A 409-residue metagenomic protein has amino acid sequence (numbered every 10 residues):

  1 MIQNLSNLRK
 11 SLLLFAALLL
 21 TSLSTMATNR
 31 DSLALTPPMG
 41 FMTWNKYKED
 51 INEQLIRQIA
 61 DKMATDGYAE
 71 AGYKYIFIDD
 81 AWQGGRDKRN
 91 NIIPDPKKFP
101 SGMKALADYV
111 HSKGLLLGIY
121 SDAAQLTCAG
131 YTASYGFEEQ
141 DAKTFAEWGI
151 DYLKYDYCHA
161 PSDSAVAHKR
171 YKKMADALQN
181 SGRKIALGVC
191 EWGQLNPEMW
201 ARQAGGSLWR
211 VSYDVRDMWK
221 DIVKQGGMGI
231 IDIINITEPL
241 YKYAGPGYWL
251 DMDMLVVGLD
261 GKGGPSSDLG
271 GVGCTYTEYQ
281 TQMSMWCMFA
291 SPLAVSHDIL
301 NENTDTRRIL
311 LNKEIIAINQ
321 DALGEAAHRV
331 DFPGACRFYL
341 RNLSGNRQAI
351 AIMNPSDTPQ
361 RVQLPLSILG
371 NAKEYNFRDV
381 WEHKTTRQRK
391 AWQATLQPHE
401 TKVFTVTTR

Functional and structural regions predicted by a protein language model:
M1-T28: Bacterial Sec-dependent N-terminal signal peptides
P37-T43, G72-D79, L116-S121, D151-D156 (+6 more regions): Structural recognition of the beta-strand scaffold that forms the well-ordered cores of secreted hydrolase catalytic
I59, M63-S164, R170: Aromatic-lined carbohydrate-binding/catalytic grooves of carbohydrate-active enzymes
L115-Y131, Q179-N196: Aromatic-lined carbohydrate-recognition surfaces of secreted/lumenal glycan-active proteins
A186-H297: Glycan-recognition surfaces
Q280, W286-F289, A294-S296, F332-G370: Carbohydrate-binding surface patches
T281-V330: Catalytic cores of secreted or luminal carbohydrate-active enzymes
R387-R409: C-terminal beta-strand-rich structural cap/linker in extracellular carbohydrate-active enzymes
